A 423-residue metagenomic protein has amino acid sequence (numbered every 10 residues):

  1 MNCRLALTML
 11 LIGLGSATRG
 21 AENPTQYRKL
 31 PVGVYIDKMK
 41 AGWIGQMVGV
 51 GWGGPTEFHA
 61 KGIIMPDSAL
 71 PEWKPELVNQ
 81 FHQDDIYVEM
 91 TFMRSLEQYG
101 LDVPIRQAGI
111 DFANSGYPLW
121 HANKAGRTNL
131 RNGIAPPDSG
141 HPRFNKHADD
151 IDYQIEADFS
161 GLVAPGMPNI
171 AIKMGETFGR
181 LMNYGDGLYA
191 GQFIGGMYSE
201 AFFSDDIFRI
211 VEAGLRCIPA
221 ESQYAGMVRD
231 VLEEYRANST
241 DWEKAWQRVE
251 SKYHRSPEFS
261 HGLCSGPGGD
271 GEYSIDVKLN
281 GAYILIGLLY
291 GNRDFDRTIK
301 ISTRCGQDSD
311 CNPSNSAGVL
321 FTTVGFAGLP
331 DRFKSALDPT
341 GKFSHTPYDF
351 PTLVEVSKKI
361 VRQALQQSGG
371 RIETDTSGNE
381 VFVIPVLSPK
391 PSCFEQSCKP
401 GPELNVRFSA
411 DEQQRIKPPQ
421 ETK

Functional and structural regions predicted by a protein language model:
M1-A6: Bacterial N-terminal signal peptides that target proteins for export
M9-R19: Hydrophobic h-region of N-terminal signal peptides that target proteins for export in Gram-negative bacteria
Y27-L30, V34-Y35, G140-A148, F159-M167 (+2 more regions): Accessory "access/gating" subregions that flank catalytic or transport cores
L30-G53: Mature N-terminal segment immediately following signal peptide/propeptide cleavage in secreted/periplasmic
G54, H59, I63-L70, N183-D186 (+3 more regions): Catalytic phosphate/nucleotide-handling subdomain of diverse soluble enzymes
G54-M90, I105-N123: Active-site-surrounding "flap" and adjacent substrate/cofactor-binding loops of secreted or lumenal enzymes, prototyped
G100-E156, L162-V163: Extracytoplasmic mature domains of secreted/periplasmic and thylakoid-lumen proteins
L232-H261, S265, D270, F326-K423: Acidic, carboxylate-rich catalytic segments that either coordinate divalent cations
